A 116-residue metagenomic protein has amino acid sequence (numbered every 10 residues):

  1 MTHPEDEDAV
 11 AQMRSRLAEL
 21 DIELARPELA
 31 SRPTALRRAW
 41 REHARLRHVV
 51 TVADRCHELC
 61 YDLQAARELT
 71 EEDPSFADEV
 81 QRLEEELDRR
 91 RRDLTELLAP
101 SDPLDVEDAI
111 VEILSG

Functional and structural regions predicted by a protein language model:
M1-A109: Charged, heptad-repeat coiled-coil alpha-helices that serve as long linker/dimerization "arms" in large NTP-dependent
A109-S115: Short, hydrophobic beta-strand segments
